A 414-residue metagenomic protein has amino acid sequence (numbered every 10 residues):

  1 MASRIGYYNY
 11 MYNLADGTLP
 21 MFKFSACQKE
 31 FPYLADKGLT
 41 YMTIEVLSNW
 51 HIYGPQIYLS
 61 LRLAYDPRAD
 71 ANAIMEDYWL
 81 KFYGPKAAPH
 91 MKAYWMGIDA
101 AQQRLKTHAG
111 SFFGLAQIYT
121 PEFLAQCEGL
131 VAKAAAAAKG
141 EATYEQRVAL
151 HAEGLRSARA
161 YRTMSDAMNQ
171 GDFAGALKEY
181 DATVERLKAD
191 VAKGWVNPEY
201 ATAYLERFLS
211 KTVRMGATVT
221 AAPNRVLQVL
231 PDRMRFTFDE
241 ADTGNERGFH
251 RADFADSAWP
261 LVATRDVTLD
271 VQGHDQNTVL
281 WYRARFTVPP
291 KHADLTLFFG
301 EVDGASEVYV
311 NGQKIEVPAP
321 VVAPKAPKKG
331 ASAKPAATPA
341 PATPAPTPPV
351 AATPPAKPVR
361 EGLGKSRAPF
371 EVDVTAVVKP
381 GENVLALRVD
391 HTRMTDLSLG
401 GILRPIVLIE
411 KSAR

Functional and structural regions predicted by a protein language model:
M1-K86, A93: Structured mid-domain segments that build the active-site/substrate or prosthetic-cofactor binding neighborhood
Y10-Y12, L39, I44-N49, V302-G304 (+3 more regions): An acidic- and aromatic-residue-enriched active-site/binding cleft used to recognize and process polar
K37-L39, R62-P231: Catalytic domains of carbohydrate-active enzymes that cleave complex glycans
R214-R235, D242, S332, T338-P339 (+2 more regions): N-terminal pre-domain segments of enzymes
R233, F238-F254, W259-T268, P320 (+4 more regions): An acidic-aromatic loop/edge-strand motif
W259, F286-V288, H292-K314, L385-V389: Aromatic-lined ligand-binding clefts that engage carbohydrates, nucleic acids, or primary amines
Q276-P289, A368-E371: Short beta-strands within extracellular/lumenal beta-sheet-rich domains
V310-F370: Solvent-exposed beta-strand/loop surfaces of large extracellular or lumenal domains
